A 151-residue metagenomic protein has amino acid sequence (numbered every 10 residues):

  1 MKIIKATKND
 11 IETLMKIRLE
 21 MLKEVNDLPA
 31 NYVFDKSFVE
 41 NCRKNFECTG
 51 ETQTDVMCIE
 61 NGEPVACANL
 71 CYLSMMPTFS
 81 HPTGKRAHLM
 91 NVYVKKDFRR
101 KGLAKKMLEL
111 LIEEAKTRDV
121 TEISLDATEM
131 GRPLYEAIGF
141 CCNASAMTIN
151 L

Functional and structural regions predicted by a protein language model:
K2-K16: A short beta-loop-alpha structural element at the N-terminal edge of CoA-dependent acyl/N-acetyltransferase catalytic
K5, V120, E136-A146: Conserved acetyl-CoA-binding loop of GNAT-fold acetyltransferases
L22-K44: Conserved GNAT-fold acetyl-CoA-binding loop/helix
K44-M57: A short helix-loop-beta-strand connector motif used in the catalytic cores of GNAT acetyltransferases and, in some
M57, E63-Y72, H88, Y93: Conserved beta-strand in the GNAT
F98-L110: Conserved acetyl-CoA pyrophosphate-binding loop and the N-cap/start of the following alpha-helix in GNAT-like
L108, A115-A127: Conserved GNAT acetyl-CoA-binding A-motif
I123-P133, T148-L151: Conserved beta-strand-loop-alpha-helix junction that forms the acyl-donor binding cleft
